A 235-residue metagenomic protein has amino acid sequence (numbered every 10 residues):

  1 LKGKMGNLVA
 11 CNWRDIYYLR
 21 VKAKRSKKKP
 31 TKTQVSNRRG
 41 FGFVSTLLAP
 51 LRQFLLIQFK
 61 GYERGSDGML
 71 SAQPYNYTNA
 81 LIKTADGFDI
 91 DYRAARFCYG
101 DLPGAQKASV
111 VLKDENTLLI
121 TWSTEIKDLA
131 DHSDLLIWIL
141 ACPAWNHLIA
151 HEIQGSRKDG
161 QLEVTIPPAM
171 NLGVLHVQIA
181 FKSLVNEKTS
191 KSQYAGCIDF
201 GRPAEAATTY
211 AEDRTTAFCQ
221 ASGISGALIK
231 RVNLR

Functional and structural regions predicted by a protein language model:
L1-A105, S225, I229-R235: Long, polar/Ser/Thr-enriched low-complexity segments that form simple helices or flexible linkers at protein ends
G65-V232: Charged linear interaction tracts used for macromolecular binding and regulation
